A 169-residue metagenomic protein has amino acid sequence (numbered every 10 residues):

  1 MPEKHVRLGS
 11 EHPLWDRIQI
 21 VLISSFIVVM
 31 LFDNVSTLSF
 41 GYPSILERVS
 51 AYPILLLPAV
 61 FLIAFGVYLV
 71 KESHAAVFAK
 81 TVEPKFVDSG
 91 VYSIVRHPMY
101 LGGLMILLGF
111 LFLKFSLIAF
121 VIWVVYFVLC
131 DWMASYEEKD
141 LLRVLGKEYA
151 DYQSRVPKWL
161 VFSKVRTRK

Functional and structural regions predicted by a protein language model:
M1-D88, L104-K169: Membrane-anchoring alpha-helices and their flanking helix-loop junctions
V91-M105: Membrane-interface loop-to-helix entry segments
